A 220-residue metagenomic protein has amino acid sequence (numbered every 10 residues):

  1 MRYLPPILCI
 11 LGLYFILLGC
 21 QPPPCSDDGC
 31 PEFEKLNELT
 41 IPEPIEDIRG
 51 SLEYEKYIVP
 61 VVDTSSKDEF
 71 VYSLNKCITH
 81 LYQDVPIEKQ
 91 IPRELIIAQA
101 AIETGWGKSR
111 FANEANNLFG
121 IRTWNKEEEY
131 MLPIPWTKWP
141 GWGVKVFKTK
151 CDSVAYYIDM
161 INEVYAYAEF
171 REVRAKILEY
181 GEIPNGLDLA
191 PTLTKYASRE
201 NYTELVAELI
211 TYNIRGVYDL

Functional and structural regions predicted by a protein language model:
R2-I97, I102, W106-L220: Catalytic cores of secreted/periplasmic lytic hydrolases that degrade extracellular macromolecules
